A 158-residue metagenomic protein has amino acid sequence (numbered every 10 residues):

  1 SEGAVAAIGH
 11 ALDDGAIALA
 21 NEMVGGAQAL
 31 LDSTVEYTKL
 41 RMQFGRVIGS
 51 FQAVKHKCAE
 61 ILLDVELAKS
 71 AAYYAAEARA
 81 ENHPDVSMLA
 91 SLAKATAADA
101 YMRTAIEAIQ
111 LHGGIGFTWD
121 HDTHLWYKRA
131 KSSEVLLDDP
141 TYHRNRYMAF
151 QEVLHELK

Functional and structural regions predicted by a protein language model:
S1-D13: A short, charged helix-loop
H10-K158: Alpha-helical interface subdomain recognition
